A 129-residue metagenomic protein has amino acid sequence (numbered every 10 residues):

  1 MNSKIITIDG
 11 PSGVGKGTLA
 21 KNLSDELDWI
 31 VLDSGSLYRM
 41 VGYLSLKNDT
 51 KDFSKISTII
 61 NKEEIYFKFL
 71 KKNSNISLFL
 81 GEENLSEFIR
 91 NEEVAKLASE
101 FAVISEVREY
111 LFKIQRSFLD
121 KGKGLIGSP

Functional and structural regions predicted by a protein language model:
M1-S3: Phosphate-binding P-loop
I6-I8: Hydrophobic anchor at the beta1->P-loop junction of P-loop NTPases
G10, S128: The Walker A (P-loop) glycine that initiates the GxxxxGKT/S ATP-binding motif of P-loop NTPases
V14: ATP-binding Walker
G17: Walker A/P-loop
S24-S34, K47-T50: Post-Walker A helix-loop "phosphate-sensing" segment adjacent to the P-loop in P-loop NTPases
L37-G124: ATP-dependent small-molecule kinase phosphotransfer cores that center on conserved nucleotide phosphate-binding segments
